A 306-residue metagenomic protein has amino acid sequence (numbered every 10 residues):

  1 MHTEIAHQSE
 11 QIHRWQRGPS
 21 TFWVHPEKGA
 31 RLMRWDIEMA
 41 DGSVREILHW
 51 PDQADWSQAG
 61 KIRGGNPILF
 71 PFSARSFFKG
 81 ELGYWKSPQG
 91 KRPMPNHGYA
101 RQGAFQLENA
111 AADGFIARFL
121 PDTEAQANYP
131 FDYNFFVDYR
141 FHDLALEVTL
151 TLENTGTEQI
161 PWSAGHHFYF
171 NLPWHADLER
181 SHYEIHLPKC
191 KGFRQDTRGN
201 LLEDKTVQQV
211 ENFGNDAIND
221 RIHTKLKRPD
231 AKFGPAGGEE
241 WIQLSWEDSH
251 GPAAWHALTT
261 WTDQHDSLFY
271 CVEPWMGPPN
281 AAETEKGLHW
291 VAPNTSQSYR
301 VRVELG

Functional and structural regions predicted by a protein language model:
M1-H7, P88-D143: Extended, loop-rich substrate-binding clefts of extracytoplasmic carbohydrate-active enzymes
M1-L69, A74-R75, E81-Y84, L226-G251 (+1 more regions): Beta-strand-rich N-terminal accessory domains
W15, P26, M39, P121-F168 (+1 more regions): Acidic, contiguous internal or C-terminal segments within carbohydrate-active enzymes that form a structured patch used
M39-G42, E108-F115, R140-A145, W174-E179 (+3 more regions): A short, structured loop/turn motif at beta-sheet edges
M94-N109, N212-K286: Acidic/His-leaning functional-site neighborhoods
F136-D138, K286-V291: Beta-strand-rich interaction surfaces with strong enrichment in secreted/lumenal proteins
A145, G156, H289, T295-G306: C-terminal or internal capping secondary-structure element at the end of a domain, subdomain, or sheet
Q159-P161, Y169-S249: Active-site/ligand-binding surface loops and adjacent short beta/alpha elements that line catalytic pockets across
